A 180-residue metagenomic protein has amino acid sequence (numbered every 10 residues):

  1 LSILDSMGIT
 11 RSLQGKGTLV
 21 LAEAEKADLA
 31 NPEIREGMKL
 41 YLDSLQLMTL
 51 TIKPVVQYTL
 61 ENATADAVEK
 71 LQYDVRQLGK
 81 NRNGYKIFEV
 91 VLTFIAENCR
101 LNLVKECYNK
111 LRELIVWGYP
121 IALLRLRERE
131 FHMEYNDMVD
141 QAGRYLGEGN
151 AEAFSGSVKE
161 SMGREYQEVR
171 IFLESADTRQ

Functional and structural regions predicted by a protein language model:
L1-L50: Short linear motifs at protein or domain termini
G37-D74: Amphipathic alpha-helical dimerization/coiled-coil segments that flank or bridge DNA-binding/regulatory modules
L40-L47, C107, F131-E134, V158: Amphipathic alpha-helix face/heptad-repeat signature
T51, D74, I87-F94, M138 (+3 more regions): Amphipathic coiled-coil alpha-helices
V56, L60, Q72-G79, N136-G147: Regular secondary-structure segments
C99-N102, G149-N150: Short loop-to-helix capping motifs
N102-Y119: Short, charge-rich, low-complexity alpha-helical interaction segments
L114-Q180: C-terminal all-alpha effector/ligand-binding and dimerization domain of prokaryotic HTH-type transcriptional repressors
